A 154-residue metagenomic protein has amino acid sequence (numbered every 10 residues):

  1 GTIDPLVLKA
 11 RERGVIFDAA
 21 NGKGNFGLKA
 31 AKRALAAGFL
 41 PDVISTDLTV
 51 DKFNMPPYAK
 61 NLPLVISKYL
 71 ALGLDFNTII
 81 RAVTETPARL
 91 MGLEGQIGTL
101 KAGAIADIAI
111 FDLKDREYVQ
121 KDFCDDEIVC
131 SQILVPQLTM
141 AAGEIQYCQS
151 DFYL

Functional and structural regions predicted by a protein language model:
G1-F17, N25-D42: Histidine/acidic residue-rich metal-binding segments in metalloenzymes
T2, Y58-N61, S131: Short acidic-hydrophobic sequence patches enriched in Asp/Glu that either
K9-E12, K101-A102, V129-I133: Solvent-exposed alpha-helices and their adjacent loops that cap or buttress functional pockets in soluble metabolic
G14, I44-L48, A71-D75, Q132 (+1 more regions): Short, surface-exposed, polar/charged, turn-prone segments marking secondary-structure boundaries
I16-G22, L70-A71: C-terminal amphipathic alpha-helical segment
A20-G24, T49-D51: Active-site beta-loop-alpha junctions enriched in small/polar residues
K29-L113: His/Asp/Glu-enriched, well-ordered alpha-helical/loop segment that forms or immediately abuts the divalent-metal
I105-L154: C-terminal cap of metal-dependent C-N hydrolases
